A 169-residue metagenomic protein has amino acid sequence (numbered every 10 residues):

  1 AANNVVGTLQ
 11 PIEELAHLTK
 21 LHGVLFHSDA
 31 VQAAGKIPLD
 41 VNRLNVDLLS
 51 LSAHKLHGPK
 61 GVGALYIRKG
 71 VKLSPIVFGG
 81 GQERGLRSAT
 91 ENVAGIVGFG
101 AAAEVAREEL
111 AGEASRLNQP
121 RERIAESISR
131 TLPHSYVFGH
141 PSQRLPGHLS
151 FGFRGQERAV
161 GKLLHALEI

Functional and structural regions predicted by a protein language model:
A1-I169: Pyridoxal 5′-phosphate
